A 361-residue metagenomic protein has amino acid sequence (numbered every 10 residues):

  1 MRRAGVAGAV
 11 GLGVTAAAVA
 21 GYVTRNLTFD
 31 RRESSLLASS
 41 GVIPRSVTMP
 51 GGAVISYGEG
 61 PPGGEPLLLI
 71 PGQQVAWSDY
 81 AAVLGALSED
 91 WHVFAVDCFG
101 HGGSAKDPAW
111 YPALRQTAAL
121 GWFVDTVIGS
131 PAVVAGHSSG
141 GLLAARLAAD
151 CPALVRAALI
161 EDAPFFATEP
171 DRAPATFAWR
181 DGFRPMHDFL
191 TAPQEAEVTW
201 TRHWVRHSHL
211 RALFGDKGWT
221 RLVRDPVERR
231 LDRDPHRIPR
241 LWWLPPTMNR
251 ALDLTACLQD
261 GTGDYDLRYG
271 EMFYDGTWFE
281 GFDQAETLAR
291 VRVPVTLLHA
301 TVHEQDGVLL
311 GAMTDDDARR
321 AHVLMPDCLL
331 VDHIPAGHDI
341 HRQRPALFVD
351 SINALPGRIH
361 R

Functional and structural regions predicted by a protein language model:
M1-L67, E89-W91, W122-S130, F282 (+3 more regions): Alpha/beta-hydrolase fold catalytic core
P50-G51, G58, A95-A135, S139 (+4 more regions): Active-site loop/oxyanion-hole signature of alpha/beta-hydrolase fold enzymes
A53, G58-G103, D150: Conserved HGGG/HGGXW glycine-rich cap/lid loop of the alpha/beta-hydrolase fold
G129-P174: Conserved hydrolase catalytic core segment
L159-W219, V223: Flexible "cap/lid" loop of the alpha/beta hydrolase fold
P174, L210-E286, V302: Hydrophobic, aromatic-rich cap/lid helix
A289-A336: Conserved loop-alpha-helix segment in the C-terminal half of the alpha/beta-hydrolase fold that carries the catalytic
H333-P345: Catalytic histidine-centered segment of alpha/beta-hydrolase-like enzymes
